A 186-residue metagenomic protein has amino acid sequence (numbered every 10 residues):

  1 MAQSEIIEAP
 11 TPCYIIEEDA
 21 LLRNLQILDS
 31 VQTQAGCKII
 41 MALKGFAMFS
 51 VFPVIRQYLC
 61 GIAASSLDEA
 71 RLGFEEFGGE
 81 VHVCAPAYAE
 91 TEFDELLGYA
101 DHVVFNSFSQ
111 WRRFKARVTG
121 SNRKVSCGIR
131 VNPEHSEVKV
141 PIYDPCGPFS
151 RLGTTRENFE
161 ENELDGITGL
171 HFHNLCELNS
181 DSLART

Functional and structural regions predicted by a protein language model:
M1-I15: Generic N-terminal amphipathic, Lys/Arg-enriched alpha-helix
A2, V31, E90-D94: Short, flexible, solvent-exposed loop/turn segments with mixed acidic/basic and small polar residues
S4-E5, D29-V31, V118-T119: Short boundary motifs at domain starts and secondary-structure transition points
A20: Active-site anion-handling motifs in enzyme catalytic cores
N24-Q34, L72: A short, N-terminal amphipathic alpha-helix
C37-T186: Active-site-proximal beta-alpha core segment in soluble small-molecule metabolic enzymes
